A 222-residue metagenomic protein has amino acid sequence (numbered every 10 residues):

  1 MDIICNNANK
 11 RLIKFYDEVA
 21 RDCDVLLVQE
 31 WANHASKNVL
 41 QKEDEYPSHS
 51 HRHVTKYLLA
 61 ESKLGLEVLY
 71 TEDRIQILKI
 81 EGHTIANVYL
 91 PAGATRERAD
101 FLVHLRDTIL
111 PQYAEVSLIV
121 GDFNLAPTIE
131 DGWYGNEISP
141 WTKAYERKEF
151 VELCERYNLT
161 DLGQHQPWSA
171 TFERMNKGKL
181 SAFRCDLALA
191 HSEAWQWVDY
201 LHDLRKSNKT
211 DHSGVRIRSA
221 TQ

Functional and structural regions predicted by a protein language model:
M1-L40, Q222: N-terminal, active-site-proximal structural segment of metallo-dependent hydrolase catalytic domains
M1-N9, G82-A92, V120: Active-site-proximal beta-strand elements of phosphoester/diester hydrolases
N9, W31-A32, Y89-P91, N124-A126 (+1 more regions): Catalytic metal-binding/acid-base residues of hydrolase active sites
V25, L40, V103-C185: Metal-dependent phosphoesterases centered on the DNase I-like endonuclease/exonuclease/phosphatase
L27-G93, E97-D100: Structured beta-strand-rich core segments of catalytic domains in phosphoester-bond hydrolases
S50-E67, I80-G82, N176-Q196, R218-T221: Conserved beta strand-loop-helix elements of the APE1-like EEP
W195-R205: Low-complexity, intrinsically disordered Gly/Pro/Thr-rich segments
L204-Q222: Surface polyanion/phosphate-binding segment centered on an Asp-His-Pro turn
